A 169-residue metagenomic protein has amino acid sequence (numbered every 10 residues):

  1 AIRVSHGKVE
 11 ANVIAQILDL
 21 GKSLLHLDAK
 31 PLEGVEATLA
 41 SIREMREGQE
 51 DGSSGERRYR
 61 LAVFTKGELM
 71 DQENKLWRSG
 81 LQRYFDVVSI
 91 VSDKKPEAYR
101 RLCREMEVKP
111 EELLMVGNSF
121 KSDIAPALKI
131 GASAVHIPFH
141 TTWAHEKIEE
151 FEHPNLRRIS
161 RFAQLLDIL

Functional and structural regions predicted by a protein language model:
A1-L24: A metal-dependent, Asp-based hydrolase signature
V4-V9, E56, G80-R83, E107: Short helix-capping segments at alpha-helix termini
K8-Q16, Y59, L69, E73-L76 (+1 more regions): Membrane-targeting and insertion segments and their boundary/processing signals
A11-N12, K22-A62, P96: Short, acidic loop-to-helix structural element flanking the phosphoryl-transfer center in phosphate-processing enzymes
I14-I17, E56-L61, F151-R158: Glycine-rich, flexible loop segments associated with nucleotide phosphate handling
E36, A40, E68-L169: Asp-based, Mg2+/Mn2+-dependent phosphohydrolase catalytic module
T65: Conserved phosphate-coupling serine/threonine residues in phosphotransfer and NTP-handling enzymes
